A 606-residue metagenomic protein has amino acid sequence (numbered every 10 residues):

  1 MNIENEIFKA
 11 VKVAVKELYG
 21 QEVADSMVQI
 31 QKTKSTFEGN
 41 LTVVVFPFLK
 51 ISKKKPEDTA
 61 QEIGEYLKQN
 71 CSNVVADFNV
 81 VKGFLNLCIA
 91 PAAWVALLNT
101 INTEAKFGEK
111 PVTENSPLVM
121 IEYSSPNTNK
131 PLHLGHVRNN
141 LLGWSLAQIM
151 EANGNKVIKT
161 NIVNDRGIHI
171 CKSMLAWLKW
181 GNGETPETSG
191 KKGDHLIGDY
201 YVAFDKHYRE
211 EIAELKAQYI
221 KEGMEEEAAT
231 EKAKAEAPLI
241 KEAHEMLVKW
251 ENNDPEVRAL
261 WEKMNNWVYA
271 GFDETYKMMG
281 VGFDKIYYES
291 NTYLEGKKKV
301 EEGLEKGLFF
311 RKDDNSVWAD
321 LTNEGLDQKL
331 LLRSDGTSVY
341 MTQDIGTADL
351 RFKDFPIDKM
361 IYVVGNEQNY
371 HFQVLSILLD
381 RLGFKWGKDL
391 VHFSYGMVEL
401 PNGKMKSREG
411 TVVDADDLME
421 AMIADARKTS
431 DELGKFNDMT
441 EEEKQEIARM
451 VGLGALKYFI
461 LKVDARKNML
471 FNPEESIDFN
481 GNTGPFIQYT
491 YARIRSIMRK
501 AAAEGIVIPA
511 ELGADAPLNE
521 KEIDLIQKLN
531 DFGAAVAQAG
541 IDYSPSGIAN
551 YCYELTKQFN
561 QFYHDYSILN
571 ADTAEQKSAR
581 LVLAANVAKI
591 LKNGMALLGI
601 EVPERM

Functional and structural regions predicted by a protein language model:
M1-V95, T113-M606: Non-catalytic interaction-recognition regions
A96-I101: Short, charged, solvent-exposed linker or helix-capping segments at domain edges/interfaces that act as flexible hinges
N102-E114: Flexible, low-complexity linker/hinge segments
